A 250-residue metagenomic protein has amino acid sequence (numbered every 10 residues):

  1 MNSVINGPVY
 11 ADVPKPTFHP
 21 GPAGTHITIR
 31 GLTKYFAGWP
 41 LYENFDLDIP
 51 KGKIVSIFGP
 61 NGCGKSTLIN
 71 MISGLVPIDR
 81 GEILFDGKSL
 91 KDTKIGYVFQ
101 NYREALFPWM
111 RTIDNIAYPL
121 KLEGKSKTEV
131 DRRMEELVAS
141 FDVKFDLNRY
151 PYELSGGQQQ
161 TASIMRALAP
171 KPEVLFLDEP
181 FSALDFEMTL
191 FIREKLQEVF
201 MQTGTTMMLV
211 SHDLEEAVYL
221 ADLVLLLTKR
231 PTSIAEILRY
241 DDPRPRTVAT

Functional and structural regions predicted by a protein language model:
I27, Y42-N44: Conserved structural motif at the start of ABC-family nucleotide-binding domains
F58-P60: The feature captures the beta-strand-to-loop junction immediately N-terminal to the Walker
S73: Helix-to-loop junction immediately C-terminal to a conserved catalytic motif
R80-T93: Conserved ABC transporter NBD signature motif
T128-D146, E198: Conserved ABC ATPase "signature" region
Y150-L154, Q158: Conserved ABC ATPase signature
A169-E173: A short, proline-enriched helix->beta-strand linker immediately N-terminal to the Walker B motif in ABC-type P-loop
